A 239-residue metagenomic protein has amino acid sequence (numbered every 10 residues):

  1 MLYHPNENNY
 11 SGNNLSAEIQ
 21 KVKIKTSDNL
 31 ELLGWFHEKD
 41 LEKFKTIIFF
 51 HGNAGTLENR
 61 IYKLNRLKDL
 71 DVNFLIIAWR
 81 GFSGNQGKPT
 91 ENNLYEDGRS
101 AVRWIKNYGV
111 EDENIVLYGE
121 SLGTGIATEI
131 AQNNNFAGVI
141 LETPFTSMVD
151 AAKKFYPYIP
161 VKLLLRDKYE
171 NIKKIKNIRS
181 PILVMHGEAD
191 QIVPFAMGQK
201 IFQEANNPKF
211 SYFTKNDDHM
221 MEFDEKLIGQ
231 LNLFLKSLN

Functional and structural regions predicted by a protein language model:
M1-K25: An N-terminal hydrophobic leader/cap segment in hydrolases
S27-W104, Y108, E113: Membrane-embedded segments
K63, N171, S180, P194-Q203: Short alpha-helix in the alpha/beta-hydrolase fold that links the catalytic acid
W104-Y108, D112-Y158: Primarily recognizes the serine-hydrolase "nucleophile elbow" in alpha/beta-hydrolase and SGNH/GDSL folds
I178-R179, V184-D190: Short beta-strand/loop motif that positions the catalytic acidic residue of the alpha/beta-hydrolase fold
A189-V193, H219-M221: Acidic catalytic loop of the alpha/beta-hydrolase fold
Q199-M220: Catalytic histidine neighborhood in serine/cysteine hydrolases with alpha/beta-hydrolase-type architecture
E222-K236: Post-His helix in hydrolase/transferase enzymes
